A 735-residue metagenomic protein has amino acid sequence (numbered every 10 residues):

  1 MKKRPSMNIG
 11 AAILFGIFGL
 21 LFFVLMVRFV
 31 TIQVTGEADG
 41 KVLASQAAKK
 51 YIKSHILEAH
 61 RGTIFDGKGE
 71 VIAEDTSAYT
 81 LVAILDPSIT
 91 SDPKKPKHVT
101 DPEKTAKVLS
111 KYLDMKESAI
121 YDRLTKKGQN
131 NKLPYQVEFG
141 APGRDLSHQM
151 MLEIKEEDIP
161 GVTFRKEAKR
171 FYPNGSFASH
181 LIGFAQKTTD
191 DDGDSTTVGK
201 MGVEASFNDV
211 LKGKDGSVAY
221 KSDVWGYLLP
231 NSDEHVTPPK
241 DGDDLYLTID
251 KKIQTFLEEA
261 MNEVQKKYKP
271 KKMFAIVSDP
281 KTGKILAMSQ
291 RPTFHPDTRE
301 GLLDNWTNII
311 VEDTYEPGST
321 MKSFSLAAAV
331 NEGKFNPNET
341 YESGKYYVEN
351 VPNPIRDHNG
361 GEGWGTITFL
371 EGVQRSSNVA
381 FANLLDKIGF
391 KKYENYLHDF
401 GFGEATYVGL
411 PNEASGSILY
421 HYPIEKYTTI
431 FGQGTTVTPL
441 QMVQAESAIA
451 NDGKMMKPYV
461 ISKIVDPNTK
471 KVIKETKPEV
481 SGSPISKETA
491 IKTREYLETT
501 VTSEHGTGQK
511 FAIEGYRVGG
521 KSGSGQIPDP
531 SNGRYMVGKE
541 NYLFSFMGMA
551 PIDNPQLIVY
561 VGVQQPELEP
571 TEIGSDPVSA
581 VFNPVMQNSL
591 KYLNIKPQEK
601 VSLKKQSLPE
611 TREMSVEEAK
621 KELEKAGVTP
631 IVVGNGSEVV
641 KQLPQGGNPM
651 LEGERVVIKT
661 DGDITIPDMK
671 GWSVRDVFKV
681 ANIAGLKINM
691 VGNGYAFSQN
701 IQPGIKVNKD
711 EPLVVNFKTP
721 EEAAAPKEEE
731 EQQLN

Functional and structural regions predicted by a protein language model:
M1-D297, K391-H398, P570-N588, K625 (+1 more regions): Periplasmic/cell-envelope proteins involved in peptidoglycan metabolism and beta-lactam response
A59, P96-E103, R144-H148, T197-M201 (+15 more regions): Soluble non-cytosolic domains of exported or imported proteins
A59-H60, G67, T76-A78, I159 (+16 more regions): Extracytoplasmic
A59-R61, K272-A275, E514, G634-N635 (+1 more regions): Short loop/turn microsegments at loop-to-beta-strand junctions
A73, V224-L228, S232-D233, M273-G318 (+1 more regions): Beta-lactam-recognizing serine transpeptidase/beta-lactamase-like catalytic domain environment
S110-D114, I159, Q186, K212 (+13 more regions): Sec-exported extracytoplasmic/periplasmic mature domains
A141-E157, K166-H180, F184, D466-S579 (+2 more regions): Conserved SxxK-family serine transpeptidase/carboxypeptidase catalytic domain of penicillin-binding proteins
G515, D529, V561-N735: Ligand-recognition elements built from short beta-strands and adjacent flexible loops
